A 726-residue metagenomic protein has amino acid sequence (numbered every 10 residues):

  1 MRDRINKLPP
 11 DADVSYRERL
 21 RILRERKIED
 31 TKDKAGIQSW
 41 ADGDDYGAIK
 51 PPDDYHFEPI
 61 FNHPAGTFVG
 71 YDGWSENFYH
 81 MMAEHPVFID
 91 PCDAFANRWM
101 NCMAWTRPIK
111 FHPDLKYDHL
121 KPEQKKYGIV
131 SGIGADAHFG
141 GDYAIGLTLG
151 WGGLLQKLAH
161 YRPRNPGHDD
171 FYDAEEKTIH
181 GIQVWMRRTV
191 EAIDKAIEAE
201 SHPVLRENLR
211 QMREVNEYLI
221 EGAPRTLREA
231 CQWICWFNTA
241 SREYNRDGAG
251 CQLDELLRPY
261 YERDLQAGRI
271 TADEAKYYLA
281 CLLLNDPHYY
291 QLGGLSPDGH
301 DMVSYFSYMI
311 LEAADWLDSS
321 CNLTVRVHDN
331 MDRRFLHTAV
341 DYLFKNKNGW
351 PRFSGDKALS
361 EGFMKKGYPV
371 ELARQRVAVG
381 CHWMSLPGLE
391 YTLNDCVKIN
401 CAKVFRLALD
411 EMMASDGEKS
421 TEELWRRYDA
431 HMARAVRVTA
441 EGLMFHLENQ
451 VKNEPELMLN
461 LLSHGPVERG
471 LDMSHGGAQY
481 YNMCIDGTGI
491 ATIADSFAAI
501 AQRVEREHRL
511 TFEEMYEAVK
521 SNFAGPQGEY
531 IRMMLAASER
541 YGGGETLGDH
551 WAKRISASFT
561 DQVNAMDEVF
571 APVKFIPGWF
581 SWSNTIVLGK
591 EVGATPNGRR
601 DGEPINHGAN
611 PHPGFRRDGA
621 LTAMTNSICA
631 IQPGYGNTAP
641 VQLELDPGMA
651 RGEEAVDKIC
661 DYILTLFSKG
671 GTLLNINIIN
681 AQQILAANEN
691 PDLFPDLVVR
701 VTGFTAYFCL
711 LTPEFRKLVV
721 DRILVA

Functional and structural regions predicted by a protein language model:
M1-E175, V204, N208-Q211, Y218-E221 (+1 more regions): Conserved catalytic cores of very large enzyme subunits
D173-T189: Extended non-globular scaffold/tether segments
V190-D194, R258: Extended amphipathic alpha-helical scaffold segments
D194-E198, G543: Internal amphipathic alpha-helices that form coiled-coils
A199-P203: Charged, low-complexity interaction regions
